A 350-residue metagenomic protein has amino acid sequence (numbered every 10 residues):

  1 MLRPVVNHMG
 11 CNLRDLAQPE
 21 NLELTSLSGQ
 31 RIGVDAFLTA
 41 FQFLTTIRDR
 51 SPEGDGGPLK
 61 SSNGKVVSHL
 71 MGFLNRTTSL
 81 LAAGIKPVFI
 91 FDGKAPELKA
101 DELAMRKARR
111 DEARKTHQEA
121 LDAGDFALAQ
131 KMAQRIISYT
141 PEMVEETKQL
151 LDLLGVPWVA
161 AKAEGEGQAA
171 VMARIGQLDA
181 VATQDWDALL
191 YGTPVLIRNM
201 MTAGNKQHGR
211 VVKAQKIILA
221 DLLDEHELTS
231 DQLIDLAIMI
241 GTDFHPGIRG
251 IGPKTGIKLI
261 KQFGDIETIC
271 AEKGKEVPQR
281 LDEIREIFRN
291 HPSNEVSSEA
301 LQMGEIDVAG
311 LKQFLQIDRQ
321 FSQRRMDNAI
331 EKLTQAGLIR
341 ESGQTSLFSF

Functional and structural regions predicted by a protein language model:
L2-C11, D15-A17, N21-S28, K213-F350: Non-catalytic nucleic-acid-binding/docking modules located in mid-to-C-terminal regions of nucleic-acid enzymes
L2-V5, C11-L22, S26-R174, P194-L196: Noncatalytic, basic helical substrate-engagement surface that gates or grips nucleic-acid strands
D35, F89, D185, G252 (+1 more regions): Residue-level signature of catalytic and energy-coupling elements of molecular machines, predominantly ATP/GTP-dependent
F43, K99-A100, G209, I269 (+1 more regions): Intrinsically disordered, low-complexity regions enriched in proline, serine, glycine and charged residues
S61-G72, V211-I218, G304: Glycine-rich, flexible loop segments associated with nucleotide phosphate handling
A95, E166, A188, I330-E331: Positions that flank functional sites
E119, D125, H208-V211, S342-T345: Intrinsically disordered, low-complexity linkers and terminal tails enriched in Pro/Gly and often acidic or mixed-charge
I136-L281: Nuclease catalytic cores that cleave nucleic-acid phosphodiester bonds, predominantly acidic two-metal-ion
